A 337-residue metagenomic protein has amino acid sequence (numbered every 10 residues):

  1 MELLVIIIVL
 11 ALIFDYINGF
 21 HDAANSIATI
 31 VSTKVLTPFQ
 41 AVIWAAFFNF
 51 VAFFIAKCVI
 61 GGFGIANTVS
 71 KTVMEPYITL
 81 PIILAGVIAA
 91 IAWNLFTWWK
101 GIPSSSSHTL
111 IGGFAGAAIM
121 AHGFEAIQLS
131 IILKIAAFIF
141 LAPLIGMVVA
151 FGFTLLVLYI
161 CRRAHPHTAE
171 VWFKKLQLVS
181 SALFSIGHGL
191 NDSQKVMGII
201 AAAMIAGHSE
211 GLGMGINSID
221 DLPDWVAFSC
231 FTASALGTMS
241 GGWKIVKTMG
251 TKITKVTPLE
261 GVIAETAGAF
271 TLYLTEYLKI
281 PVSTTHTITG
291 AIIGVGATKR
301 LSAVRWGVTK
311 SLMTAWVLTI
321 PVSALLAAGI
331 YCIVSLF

Functional and structural regions predicted by a protein language model:
M1-F337: Multi-pass alpha-helical transmembrane bundle typical of ion/small-solute transporters and intramembrane aspartyl
